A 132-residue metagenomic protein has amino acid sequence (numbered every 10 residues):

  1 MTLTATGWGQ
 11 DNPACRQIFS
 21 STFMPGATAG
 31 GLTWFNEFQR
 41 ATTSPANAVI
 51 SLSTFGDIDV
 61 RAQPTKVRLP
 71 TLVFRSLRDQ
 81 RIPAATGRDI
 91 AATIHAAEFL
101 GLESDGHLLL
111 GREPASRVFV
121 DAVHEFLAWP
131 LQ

Functional and structural regions predicted by a protein language model:
M1-L52: Helix-rich cap/lid subdomain of alpha/beta-hydrolase
T43, D57-R68: The feature captures the conserved acid-bearing segment of alpha/beta-hydrolase catalytic domains
T43, R78-D79, H107-L108: Glycine-/small-residue-rich active-site loops that bind phosphorylated ligands and cofactors
V67, V73-R75, D79: Short beta-strand/loop motif that positions the catalytic acidic residue of the alpha/beta-hydrolase fold
R68, I94-H95: Residue-level detector of structured alpha->beta connecting loops
Q80-T86: Conserved alpha/beta-hydrolase "acid-adjacent" motif
A97-Q132: Catalytic active-site module of serine/aspartate enzymes centered on a nucleophile-bearing elbow/loop
